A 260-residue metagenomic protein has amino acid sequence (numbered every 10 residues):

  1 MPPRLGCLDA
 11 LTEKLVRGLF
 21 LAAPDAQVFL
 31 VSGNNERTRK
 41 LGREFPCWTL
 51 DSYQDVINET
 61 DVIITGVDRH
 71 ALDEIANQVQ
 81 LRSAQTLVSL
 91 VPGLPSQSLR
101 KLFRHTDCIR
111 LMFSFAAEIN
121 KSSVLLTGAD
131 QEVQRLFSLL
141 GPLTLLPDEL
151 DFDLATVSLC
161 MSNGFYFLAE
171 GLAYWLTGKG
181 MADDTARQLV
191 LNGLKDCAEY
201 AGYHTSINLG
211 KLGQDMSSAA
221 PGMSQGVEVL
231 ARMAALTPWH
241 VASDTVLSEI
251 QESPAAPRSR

Functional and structural regions predicted by a protein language model:
M1-D51, D55-E59, T177-G178: NAD(P)+-binding Rossmann beta1-loop-alpha1 motif at the extreme N-terminus of oxidoreductases
D25-V28, T86, D107: Residues at the starts of beta-strands that form the adenosine-phosphate
V28, T38, V56, L72 (+3 more regions): Small-residue helix-packing motif on alpha-helices
G33-R37, G93-P95, G128-Q131: Short, polar loop motifs at secondary-structure junctions
W48-F103: Rossmann-fold NAD(P) dinucleotide-binding segment
S98, L102-D107, S122-A155, C160-H204 (+1 more regions): Internal alpha-helical scaffold of NAD(P)-dependent oxidoreductase catalytic cores
L191, K195-R260: NAD(P)-dependent Rossmann-like dehydrogenase/reductase catalytic/cofactor-binding core
